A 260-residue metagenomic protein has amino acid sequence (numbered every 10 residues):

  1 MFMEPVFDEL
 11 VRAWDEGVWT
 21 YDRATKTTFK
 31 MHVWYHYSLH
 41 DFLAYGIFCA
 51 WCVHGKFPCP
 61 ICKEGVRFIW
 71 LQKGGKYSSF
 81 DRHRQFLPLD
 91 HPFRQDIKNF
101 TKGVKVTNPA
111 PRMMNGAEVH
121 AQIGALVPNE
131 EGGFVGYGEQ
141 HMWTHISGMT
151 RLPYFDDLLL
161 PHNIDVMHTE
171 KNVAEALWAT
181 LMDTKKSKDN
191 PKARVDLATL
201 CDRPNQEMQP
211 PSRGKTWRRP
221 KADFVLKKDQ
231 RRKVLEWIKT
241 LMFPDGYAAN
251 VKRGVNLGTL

Functional and structural regions predicted by a protein language model:
M1-L260: A structural signal for the principal folded core domain
